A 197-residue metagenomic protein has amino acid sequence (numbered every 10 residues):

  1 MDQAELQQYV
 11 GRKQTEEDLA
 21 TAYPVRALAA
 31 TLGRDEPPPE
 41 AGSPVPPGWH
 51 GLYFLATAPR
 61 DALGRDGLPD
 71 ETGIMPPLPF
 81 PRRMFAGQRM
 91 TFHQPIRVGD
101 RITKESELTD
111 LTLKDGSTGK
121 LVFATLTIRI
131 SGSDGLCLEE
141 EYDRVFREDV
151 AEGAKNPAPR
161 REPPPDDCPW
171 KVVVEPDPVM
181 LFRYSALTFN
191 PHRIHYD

Functional and structural regions predicted by a protein language model:
M1-Q14, F85-P176: HotDog/MaoC-like acyl-thioester-processing domains
M1-R101: Hydrophobic, proline/glycine-rich low-complexity stretches
D66-P69, N156-P163, F189: Short intrinsically disordered coil segments
E71-G73, D149-G153, S185-P191: Short, functional N-terminal and low-complexity linear motifs
P163-D197: A mid-sequence, solvent-exposed acidic-amphipathic segment
